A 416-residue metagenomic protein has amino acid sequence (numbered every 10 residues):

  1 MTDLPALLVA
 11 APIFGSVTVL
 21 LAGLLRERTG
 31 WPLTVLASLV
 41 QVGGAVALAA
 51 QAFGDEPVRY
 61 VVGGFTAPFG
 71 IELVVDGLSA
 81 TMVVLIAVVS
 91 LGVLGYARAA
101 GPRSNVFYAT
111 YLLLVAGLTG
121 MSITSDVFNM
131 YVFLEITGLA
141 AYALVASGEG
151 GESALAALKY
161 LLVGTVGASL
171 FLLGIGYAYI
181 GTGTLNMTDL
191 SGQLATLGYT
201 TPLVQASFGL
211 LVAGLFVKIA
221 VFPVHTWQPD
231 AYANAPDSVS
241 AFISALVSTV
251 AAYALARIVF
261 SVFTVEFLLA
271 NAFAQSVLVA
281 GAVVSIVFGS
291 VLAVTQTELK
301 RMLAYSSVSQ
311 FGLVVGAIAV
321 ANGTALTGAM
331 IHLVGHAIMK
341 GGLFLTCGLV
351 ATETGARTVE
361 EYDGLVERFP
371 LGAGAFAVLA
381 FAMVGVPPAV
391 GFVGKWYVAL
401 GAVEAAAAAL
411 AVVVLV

Functional and structural regions predicted by a protein language model:
M1-T2, G63-T81, G192-F208, N271-S276 (+3 more regions): Short aromatic-rich membrane-water interface segments that cap or initiate transmembrane helices in multi-pass membrane
T2-A109: Transmembrane helix-loop-helix hairpins at membrane boundaries of multipass inner-membrane proteins
A6, A10, A50-G54, R59-V61 (+5 more regions): Specific lipid-exposed transmembrane alpha-helices and their immediate membrane-water interface residues in multi-pass
A22, R26-T29, R103-L113, G117-T200 (+5 more regions): Alpha-helical multi-pass transmembrane bundles of energy-transducing inner-membrane proteins
G30-V35, L155-K159, A235-A245, T327 (+3 more regions): Membrane-interface alpha-helices at helix entry/exit sites of multi-pass transporters
G54-E72, G183-G198, I258-N271, T327-G328 (+1 more regions): Membrane-interface helix termini and inter-helical loops of multi-pass transporters
G64, G209-V277, A304: Short helix-boundary/re-entrant hairpin motifs in multi-pass inner-membrane proteins
L144, Y232, V315-T324, G394-A411: Interfacial segments of multi-pass membrane proteins
